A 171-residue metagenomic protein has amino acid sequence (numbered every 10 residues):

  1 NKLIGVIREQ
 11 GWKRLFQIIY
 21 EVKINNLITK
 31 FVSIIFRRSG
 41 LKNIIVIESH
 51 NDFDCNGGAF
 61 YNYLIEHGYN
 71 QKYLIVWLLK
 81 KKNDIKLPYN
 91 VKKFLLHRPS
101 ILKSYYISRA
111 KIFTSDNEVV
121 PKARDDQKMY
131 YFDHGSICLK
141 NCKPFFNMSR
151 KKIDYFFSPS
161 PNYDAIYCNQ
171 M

Functional and structural regions predicted by a protein language model:
N1-N43: Membrane-proximal basic amphipathic "stem/tether" segments
N43-M171: Active-site and donor-binding regions of nucleotide-sugar-utilizing enzymes
